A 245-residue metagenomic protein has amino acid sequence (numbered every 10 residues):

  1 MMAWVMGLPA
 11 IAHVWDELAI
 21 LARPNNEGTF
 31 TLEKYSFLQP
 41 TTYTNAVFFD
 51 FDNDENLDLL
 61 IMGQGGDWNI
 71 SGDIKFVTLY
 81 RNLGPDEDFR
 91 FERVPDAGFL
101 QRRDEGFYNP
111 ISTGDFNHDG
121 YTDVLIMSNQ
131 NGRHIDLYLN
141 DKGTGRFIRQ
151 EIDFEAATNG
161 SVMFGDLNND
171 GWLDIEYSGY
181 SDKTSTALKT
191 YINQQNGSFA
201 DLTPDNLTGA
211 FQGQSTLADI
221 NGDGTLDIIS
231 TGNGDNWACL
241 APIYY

Functional and structural regions predicted by a protein language model:
M1-P9, E55-I61, G120-V124, G171-Y177 (+2 more regions): Glycine-aliphatic tripeptides that mark coil-to-beta-strand junctions in extracellular and membrane proteins
M1-V14, L18-N25, L60, L125 (+1 more regions): Intrinsically disordered, low-complexity linker/propeptide segments enriched in Ser/Thr/Gly/Pro and acidic residues
M1-W4, T44-N53, Y108-H118, G160-L167 (+1 more regions): Beta-propeller blade termini
H13-W15, G65-N69, Q130-G132, Y180-T184 (+1 more regions): Short glycine/acidic-enriched loop and turn motifs that connect beta-strands
W15, I20-T41, Y80-G106, Y138-A157 (+3 more regions): Blade-edge motifs of beta-propeller repeat domains
L18-I20, W68, V77, R133-I135 (+2 more regions): Structural signal for beta-propeller blades
L21, L59, L79, V124 (+6 more regions): Hydrophobic strand positions within the blades of repeat-based beta-sheet folds
Q64, G106-S112, M127-N129, N159-F164 (+1 more regions): Solenoidal tandem-repeat scaffolds enriched in leucines and small polar residues
